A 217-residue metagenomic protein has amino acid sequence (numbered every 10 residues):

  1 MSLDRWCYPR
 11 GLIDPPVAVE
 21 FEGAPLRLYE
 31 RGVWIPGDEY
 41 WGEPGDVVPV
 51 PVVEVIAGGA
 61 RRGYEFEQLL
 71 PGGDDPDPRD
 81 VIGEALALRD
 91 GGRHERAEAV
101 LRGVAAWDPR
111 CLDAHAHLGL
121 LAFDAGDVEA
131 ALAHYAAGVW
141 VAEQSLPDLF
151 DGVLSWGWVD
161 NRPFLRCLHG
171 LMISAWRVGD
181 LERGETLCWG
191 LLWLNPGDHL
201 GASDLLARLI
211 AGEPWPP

Functional and structural regions predicted by a protein language model:
S2-D148, R177-G179, R183-G197, G201-P217: N-terminal alpha-helical interaction modules that lie
L86, W156, I173: Generic anion/oxyanion-binding catalytic loop in active/binding sites
P147-D160, D204: Acidic, Ser/Thr-rich low-complexity linear motifs
V159-S174, R208-P217: Alpha-helical linker/edge segments of TPR/alpha-solenoid repeat scaffolds and analogous pre-/post-domain helices
